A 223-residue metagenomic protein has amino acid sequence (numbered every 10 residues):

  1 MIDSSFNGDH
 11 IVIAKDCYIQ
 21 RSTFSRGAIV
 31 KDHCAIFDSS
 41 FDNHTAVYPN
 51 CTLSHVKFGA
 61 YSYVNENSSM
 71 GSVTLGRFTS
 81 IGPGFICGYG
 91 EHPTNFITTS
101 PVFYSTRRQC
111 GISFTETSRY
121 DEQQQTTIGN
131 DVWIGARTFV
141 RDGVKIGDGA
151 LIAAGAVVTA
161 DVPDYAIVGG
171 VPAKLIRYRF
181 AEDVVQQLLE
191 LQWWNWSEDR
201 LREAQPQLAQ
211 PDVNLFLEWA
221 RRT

Functional and structural regions predicted by a protein language model:
I2-D3, N7, V12-D142: Flexible, glycine/small-residue-enriched loop-and-beta-strand segment within the central core of proteins
E91-P93, V162, Y178-F180: Conserved catalytic-core motifs of eukaryotic protein kinase domains, centered on the activation segment
H92, T138, A156-V157, P163: Flexible glycine-rich beta->alpha loop in the catalytic core of nucleotide-sugar glycosyltransferases
P93, A154, V184-Q187: Activation loop
T99-V140, V171-T223: C-terminal segments of enzyme domains that contribute to small-molecule binding surfaces
D131, G149, A166: Catalytic-loop signature of eukaryotic-like protein kinases
G147-V157: A generic "structured core" feature
D164, G169-P172: Acidic, glycine-centered active-site loop in nucleotide-sugar glycosyltransferases
